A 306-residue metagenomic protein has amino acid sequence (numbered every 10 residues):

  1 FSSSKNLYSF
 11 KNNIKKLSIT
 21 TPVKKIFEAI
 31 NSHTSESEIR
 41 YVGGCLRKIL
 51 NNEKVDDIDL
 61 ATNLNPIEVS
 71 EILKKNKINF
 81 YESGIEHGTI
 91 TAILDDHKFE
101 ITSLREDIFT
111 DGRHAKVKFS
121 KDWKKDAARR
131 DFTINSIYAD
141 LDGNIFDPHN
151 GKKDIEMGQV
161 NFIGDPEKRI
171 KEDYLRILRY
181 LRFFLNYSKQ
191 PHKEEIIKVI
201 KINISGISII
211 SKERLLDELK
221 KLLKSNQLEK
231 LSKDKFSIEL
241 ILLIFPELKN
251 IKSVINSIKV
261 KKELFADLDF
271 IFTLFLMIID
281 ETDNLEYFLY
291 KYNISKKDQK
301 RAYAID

Functional and structural regions predicted by a protein language model:
F1-D306: Catalytic cores of the polymerase beta-like nucleotidyltransferase superfamily and closely associated nucleotide
